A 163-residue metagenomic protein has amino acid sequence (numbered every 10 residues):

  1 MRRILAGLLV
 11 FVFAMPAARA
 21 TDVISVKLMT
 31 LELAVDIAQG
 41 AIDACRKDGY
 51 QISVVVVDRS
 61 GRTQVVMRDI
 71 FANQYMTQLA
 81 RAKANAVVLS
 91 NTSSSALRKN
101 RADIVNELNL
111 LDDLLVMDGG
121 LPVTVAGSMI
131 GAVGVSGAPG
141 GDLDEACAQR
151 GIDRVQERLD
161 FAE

Functional and structural regions predicted by a protein language model:
R3-P16: Bacterial N-terminal signal peptides
A20-E163: Flexible, solvent-exposed loop/hinge segments and secondary-structure transition points
